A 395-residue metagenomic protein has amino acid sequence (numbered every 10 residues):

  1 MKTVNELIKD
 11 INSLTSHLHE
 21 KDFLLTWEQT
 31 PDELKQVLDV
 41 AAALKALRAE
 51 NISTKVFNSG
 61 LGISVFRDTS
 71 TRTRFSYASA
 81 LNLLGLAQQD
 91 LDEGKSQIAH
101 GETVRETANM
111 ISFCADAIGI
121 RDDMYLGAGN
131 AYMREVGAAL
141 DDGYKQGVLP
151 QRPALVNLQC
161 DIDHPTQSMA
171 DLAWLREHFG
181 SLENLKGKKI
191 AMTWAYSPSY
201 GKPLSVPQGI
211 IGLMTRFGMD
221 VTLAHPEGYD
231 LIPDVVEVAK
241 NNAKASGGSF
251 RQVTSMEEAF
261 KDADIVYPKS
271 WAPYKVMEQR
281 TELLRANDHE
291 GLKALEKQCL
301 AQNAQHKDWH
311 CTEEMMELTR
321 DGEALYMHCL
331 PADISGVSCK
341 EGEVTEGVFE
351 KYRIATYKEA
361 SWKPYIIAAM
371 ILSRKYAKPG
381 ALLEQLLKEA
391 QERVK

Functional and structural regions predicted by a protein language model:
M1-F75, S79: Positively charged, low-complexity intrinsically disordered leader regions
K55-R176, I334: Phosphate/diphosphate ligand-binding glycine-rich loop within oxidoreductases
V56-G62, K186-K189, E323: Phosphate-coordination loops involved in phosphoryl transfer and adenosine-cofactor binding
R67-S79, R176-E290: Glycine-rich phosphate/diphosphate-binding loop of Rossmann-like nucleotide-binding domains
Q146-P153, M219, L318-M327: A short helix->loop->beta-strand "cap" motif at the edges of active sites that frequently abuts
N241-T345: Rossmann-like adenosine-cofactor binding region
T319-K395: Adenosine-phosphate binding glycine-rich loop
